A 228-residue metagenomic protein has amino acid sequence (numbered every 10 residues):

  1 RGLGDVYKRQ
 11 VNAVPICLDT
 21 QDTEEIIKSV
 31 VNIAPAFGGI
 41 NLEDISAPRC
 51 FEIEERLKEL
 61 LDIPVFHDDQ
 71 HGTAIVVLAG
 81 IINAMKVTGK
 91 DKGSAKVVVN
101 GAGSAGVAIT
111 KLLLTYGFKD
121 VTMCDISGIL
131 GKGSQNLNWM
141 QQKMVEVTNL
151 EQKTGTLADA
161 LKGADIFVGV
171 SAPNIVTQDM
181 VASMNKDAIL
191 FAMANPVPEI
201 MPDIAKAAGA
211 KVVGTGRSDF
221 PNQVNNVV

Functional and structural regions predicted by a protein language model:
G2-Y7: Short, small-residue-biased leader/transition segments that mark boundaries at the very start of proteins
K8-C17: Short beta-strand elements in bilobed, periplasmic/extracellular small-molecule ligand-binding domains
K8-R9, L61, I75-V168: Glycine-rich phosphate/diphosphate-binding loop of Rossmann-like nucleotide-binding domains
P15-I16, N41-D44, V65-D68, V99 (+4 more regions): General beta-strand structural signal in soluble alpha/beta enzymes
D19, F66-I75, V98-A102, S218-F220 (+1 more regions): Active-site nucleophile and cofactor-binding loops and adjacent substrate-binding regions of central metabolic enzymes
T23-G72: Phosphate/diphosphate ligand-binding glycine-rich loop within oxidoreductases
I53-R56, L60, K162, S171-L190: Rossmann-fold NAD(P) dinucleotide-binding segment
I175, D179-N225: Rossmann-fold NAD(P)-binding glycine/threonine-rich loop
